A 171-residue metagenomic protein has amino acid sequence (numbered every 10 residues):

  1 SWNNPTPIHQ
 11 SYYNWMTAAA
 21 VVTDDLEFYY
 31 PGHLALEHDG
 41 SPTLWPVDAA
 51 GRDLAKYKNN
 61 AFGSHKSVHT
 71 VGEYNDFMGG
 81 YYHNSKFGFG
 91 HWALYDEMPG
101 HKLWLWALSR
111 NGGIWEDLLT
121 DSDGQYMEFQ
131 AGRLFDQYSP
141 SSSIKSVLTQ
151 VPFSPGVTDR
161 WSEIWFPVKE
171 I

Functional and structural regions predicted by a protein language model:
S1, V157-E170: Short, hydrophobic/aromatic-enriched beta-strand segments in well-ordered soluble domains
N3-T158: A contiguous, surface-exposed recognition patch within enzymatic or periplasmic domains that forms
